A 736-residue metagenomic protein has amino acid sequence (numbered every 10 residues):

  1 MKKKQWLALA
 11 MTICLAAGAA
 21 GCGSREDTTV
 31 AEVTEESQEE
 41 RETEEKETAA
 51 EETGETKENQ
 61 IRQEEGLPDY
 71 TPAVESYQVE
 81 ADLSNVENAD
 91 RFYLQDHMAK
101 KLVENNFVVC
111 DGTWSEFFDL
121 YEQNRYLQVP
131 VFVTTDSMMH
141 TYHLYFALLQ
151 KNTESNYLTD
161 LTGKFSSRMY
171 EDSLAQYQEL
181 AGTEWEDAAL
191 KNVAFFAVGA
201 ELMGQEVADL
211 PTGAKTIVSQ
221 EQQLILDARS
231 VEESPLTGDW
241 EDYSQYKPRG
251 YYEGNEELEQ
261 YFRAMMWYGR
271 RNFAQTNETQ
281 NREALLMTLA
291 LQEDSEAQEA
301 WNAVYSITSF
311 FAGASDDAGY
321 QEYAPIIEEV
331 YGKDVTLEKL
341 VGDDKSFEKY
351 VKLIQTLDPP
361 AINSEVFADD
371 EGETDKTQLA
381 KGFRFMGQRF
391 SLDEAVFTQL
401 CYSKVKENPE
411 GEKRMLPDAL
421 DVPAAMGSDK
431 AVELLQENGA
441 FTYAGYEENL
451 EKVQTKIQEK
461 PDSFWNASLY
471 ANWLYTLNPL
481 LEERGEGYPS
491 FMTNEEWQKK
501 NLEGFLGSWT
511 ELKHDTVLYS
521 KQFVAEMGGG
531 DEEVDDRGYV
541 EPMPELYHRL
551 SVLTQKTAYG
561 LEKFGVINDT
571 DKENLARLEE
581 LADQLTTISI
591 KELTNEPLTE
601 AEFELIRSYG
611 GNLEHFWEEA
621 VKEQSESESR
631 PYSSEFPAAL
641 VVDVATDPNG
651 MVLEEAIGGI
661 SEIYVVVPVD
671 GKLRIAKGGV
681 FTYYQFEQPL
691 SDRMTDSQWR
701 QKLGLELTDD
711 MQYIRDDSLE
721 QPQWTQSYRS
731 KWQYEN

Functional and structural regions predicted by a protein language model:
M1-K2: N-terminal secretory signal peptides that target proteins for export/translocation
Q5-C14: Sec-dependent N-terminal signal peptides
A10, D27-V30: Low-complexity, intrinsically disordered short peptide segments enriched in small/polar/basic residues
C14-A16, D27, M203: Generic "edge-of-domain/loop-turn" microfeature
A17-G21: C-terminal motif of bacterial Sec signal peptides marking the signal peptidase cleavage site
G23-R25: Bacterial signal peptide processing site
V30-E55: Post-signal peptide N-terminal segment of mature Sec-exported envelope proteins
E51-N736: Long, non-catalytic protein-protein interaction scaffolds
